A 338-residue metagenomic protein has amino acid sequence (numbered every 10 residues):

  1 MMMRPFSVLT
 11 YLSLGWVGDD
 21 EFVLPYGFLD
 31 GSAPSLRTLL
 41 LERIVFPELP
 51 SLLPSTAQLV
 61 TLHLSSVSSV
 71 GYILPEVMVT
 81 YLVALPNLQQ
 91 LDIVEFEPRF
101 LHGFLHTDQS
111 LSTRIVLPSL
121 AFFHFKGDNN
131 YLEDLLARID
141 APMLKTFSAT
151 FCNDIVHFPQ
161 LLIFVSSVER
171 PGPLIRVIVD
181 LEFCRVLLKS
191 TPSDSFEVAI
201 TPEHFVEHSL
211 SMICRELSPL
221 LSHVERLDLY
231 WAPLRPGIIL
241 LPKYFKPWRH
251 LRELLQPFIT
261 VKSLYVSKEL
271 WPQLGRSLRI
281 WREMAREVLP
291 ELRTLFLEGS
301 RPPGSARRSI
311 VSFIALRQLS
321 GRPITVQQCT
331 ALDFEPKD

Functional and structural regions predicted by a protein language model:
M1-D338: Leucine-rich repeat
